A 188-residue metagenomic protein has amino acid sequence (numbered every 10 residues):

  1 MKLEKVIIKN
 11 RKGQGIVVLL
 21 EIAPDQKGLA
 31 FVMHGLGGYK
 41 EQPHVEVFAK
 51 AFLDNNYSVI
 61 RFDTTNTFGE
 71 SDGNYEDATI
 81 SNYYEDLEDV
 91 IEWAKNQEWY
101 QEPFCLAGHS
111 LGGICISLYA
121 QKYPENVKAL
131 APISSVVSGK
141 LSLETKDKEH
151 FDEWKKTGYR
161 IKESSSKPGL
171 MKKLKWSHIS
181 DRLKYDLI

Functional and structural regions predicted by a protein language model:
M1-D25: N-terminal cap/lid segment of alpha/beta-hydrolase-fold proteins
K27-G35: Short beta-strand element of the alpha/beta-hydrolase
G37-P43: Short substrate-entry loop that stabilizes the transition state in hydrolases
V45, A49-D72: Conserved alpha/beta-hydrolase
D77-E98: Alpha/beta-hydrolase active-site loop
E98-H109: Alpha/beta-hydrolase fold nucleophile elbow
G108-G112, I116: Gly/Ala-rich beta-loop-alpha elbow adjacent to hydrolase catalytic centers
I114, N126-I188: The alpha/beta-hydrolase serine catalytic core
